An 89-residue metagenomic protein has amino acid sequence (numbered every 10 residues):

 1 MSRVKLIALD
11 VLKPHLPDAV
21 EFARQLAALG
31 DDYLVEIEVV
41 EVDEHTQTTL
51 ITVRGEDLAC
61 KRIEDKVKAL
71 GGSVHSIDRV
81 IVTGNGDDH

Functional and structural regions predicted by a protein language model:
M1-H89: Long, contiguous binding/interaction regions
